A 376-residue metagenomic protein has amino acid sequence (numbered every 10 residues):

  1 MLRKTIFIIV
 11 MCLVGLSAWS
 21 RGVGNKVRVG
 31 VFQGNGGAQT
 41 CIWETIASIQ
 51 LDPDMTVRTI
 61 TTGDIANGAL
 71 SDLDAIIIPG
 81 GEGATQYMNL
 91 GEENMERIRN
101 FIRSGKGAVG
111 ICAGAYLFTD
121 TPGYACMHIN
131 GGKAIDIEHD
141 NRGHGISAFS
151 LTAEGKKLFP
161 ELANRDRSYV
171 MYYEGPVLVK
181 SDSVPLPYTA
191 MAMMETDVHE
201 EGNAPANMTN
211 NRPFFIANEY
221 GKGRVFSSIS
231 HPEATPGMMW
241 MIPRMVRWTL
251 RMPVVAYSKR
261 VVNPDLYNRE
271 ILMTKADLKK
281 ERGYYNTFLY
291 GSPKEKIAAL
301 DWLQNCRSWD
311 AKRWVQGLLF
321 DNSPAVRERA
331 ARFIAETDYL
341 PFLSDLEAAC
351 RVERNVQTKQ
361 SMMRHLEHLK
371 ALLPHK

Functional and structural regions predicted by a protein language model:
S20-D72: Aromatic-Pro/Gly-enriched surface loop or interdomain linker that acts as a lid/target-recognition segment
V23-V27, R99, C126, R212 (+2 more regions): Extracellular ligand-binding/catalytic regions of CAZymes and related secreted enzymes and adhesion modules
A84-A163: A glycine-rich, often tryptophan-bearing local segment used as a flexible ligand/cofactor-contacting loop or short
S147-G221, I229-P236: Catalytic beta-strand/loop cores that center a nucleophilic Ser/Cys/Thr and support acyl-enzyme chemistry
D277-N286, S308-F320, Y339-C350, L373-K376: Amphipathic alpha-helical scaffolding segments comprising HEAT/armadillo-like alpha-solenoid repeats
G291-S292, N322-S323, R354-N355: Short inter-helical turns and helix N-cap capping residues of alpha-solenoid HEAT/ARM repeat scaffolds
